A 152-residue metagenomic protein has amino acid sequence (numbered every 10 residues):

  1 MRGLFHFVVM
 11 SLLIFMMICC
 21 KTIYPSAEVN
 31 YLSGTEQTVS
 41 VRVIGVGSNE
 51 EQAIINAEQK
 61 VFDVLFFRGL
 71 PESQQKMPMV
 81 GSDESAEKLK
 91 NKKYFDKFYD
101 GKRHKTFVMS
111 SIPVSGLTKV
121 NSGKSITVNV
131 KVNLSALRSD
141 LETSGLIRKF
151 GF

Functional and structural regions predicted by a protein language model:
M1-V9: Bacterial N-terminal signal peptides that target proteins for export
V8-M16: Bacterial N-terminal signal peptides
C20-F152: Domain-level marker for long, solvent-exposed, non-transmembrane regions
